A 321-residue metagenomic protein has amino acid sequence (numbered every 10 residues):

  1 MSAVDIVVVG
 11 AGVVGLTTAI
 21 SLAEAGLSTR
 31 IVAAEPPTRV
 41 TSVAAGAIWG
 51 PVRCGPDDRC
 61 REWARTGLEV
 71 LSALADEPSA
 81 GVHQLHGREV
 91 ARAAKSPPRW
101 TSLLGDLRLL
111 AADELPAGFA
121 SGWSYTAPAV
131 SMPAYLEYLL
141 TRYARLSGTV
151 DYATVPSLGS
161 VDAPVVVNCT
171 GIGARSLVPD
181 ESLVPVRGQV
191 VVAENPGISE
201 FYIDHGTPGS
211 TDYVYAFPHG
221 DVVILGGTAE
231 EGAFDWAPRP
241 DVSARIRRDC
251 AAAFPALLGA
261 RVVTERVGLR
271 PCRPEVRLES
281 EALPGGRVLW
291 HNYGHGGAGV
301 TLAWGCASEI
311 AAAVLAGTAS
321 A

Functional and structural regions predicted by a protein language model:
D5-R30: N-terminal Rossmann-like FAD-binding beta1-loop-alpha1 element of flavoenzymes
V9, D162-G171, A307: Short hydrophobic core segments
A19-A25, V43, I48, G81 (+2 more regions): Active-site substrate-recognition segment that forms the wall of the catalytic cavity or substrate channel
E24-V43: Glycine-rich FAD pyrophosphate-binding loop
A47-A120: Dinucleotide-binding Rossmann-like beta1-alpha1 core, especially the glycine-rich loop that anchors the ADP
P56-T66, G122-Y138, A237-V242, T301-L302: Short beta-strand to alpha-helix junction loop
F119, W123-P156, C169: Helical element adjacent to the flavin cofactor pocket in flavoenzyme catalytic cores
Y138, A260-A321: C-terminal catalytic lobe of FAD-dependent flavoproteins
